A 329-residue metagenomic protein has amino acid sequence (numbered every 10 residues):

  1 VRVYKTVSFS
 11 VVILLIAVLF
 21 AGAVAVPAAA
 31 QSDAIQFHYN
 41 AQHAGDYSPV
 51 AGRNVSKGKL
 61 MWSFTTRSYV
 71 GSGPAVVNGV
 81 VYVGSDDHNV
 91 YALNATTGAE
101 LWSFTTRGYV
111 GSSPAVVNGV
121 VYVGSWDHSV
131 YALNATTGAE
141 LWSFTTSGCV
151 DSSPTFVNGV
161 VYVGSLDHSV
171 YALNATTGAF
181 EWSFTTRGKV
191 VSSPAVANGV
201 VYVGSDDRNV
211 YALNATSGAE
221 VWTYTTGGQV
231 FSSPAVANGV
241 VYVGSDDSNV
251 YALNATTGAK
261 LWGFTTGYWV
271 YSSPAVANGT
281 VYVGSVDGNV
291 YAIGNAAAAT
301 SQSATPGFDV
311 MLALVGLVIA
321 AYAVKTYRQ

Functional and structural regions predicted by a protein language model:
V1-F37, V290, N295-Q329: Secretory targeting signatures
A25-G71, A75-Q302: Extracytoplasmic/lumenal domain signature
